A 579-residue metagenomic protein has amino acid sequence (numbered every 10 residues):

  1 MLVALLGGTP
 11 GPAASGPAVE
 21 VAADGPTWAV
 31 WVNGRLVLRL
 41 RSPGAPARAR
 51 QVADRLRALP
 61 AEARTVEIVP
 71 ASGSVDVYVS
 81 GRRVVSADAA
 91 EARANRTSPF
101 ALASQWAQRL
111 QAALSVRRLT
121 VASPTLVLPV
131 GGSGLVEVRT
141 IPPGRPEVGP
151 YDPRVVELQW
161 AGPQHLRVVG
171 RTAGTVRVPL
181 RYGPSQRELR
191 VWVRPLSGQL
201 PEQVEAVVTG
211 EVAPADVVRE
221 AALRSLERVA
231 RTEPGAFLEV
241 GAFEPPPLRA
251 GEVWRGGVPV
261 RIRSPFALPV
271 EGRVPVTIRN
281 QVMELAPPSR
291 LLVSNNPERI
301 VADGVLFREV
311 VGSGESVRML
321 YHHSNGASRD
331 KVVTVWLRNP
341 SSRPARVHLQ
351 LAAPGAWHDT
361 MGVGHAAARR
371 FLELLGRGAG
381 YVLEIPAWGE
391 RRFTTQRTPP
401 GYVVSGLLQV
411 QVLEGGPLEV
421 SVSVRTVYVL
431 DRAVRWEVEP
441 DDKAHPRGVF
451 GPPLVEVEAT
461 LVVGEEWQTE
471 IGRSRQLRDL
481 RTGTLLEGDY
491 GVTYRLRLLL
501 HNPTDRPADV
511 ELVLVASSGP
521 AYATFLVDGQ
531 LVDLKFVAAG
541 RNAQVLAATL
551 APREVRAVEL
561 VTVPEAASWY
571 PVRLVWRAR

Functional and structural regions predicted by a protein language model:
G16-T120, P129-G132, G162: N-terminal targeting peptides and non-cytosolic leader segments immediately upstream of the first transmembrane helix
A113-Q199, F237-E239: Extracytoplasmic soluble-region selector
V156-L158, Q281-P288, A353-R370, S518-D528: Short aromatic-acidic-glycine turn motif
G162-T175, T232-R263: Serine/threonine-rich, repeat-prone extracellular segments and beta-strand-based repeat modules of secreted/surface
G251-V253, I262-L268, L500-R579: C-terminal functional regions that serve as terminal interaction/effector modules
H322-R329, W336-A345, L349-G355, V410-V412 (+3 more regions): Asparagine-centered strand-capping/turn motif at beta-strand->loop junctions
G364-G401, G529-E559: Intrinsically disordered, low-complexity Pro/Gly/Ser/Thr-rich segments with frequent PxxP/GP/PP motifs and embedded
T398-R435, P564-R579: Terminal connector regions
